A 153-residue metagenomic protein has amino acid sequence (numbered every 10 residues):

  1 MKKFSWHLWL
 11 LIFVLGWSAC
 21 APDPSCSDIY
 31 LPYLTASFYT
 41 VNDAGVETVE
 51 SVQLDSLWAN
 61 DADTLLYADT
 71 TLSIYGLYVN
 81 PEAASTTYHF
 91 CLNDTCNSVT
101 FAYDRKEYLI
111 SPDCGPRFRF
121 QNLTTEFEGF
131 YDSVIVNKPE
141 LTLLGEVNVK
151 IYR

Functional and structural regions predicted by a protein language model:
M1-L31: Bacterial Sec-dependent N-terminal signal peptides
C20-D28, T71-R153: Extracytoplasmic cysteine-anchoring/structural motifs
Y33-S37, T87-H89: Beta-strand secondary-structure signal
S37-T48: Structural motif
N42, W58-D61, D94: Solvent-exposed strand-loop boundary residues in beta-sheet-rich modules
E47-A62: Change to "...patches in solvent-exposed regions of secreted, membrane-anchored, or virion-exposed structural
L65-T71: Short beta-strand segments within Ig-like beta-sandwich modules, predominantly Fibronectin type-III
